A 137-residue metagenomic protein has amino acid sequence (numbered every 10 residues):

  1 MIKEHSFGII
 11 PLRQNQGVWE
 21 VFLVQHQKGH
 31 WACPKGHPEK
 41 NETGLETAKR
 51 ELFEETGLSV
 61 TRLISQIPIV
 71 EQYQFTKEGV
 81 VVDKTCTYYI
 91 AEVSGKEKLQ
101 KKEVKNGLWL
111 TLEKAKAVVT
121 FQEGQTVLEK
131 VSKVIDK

Functional and structural regions predicted by a protein language model:
M1-V21: Conserved N-terminal beta-strand and adjoining loop/helix that marks the start of the Nudix/MutT-like hydrolase domain
H5-F7, W19, K84-T87, K105: Change "...and in nucleic-acid phosphodiester-cleaving endonucleases..." to "...and in nucleic-acid processing enzymes
P11-R13, Q25, E92-V93: Residue-level signal for short segments within beta-strands and strand-turn junctions of well-structured beta-sheet
G17-S59: Conserved Nudix-box catalytic region and its N-terminal flanking loop in Nudix hydrolases and closely related
A32, D83, W109: Short aromatic/basic micro-patch
G57-K96: Active-site segment of metal-dependent pyrophosphate-handling enzymes, primarily the Nudix hydrolase catalytic core
I90-E92, E97-K130: NUDIX/MutT-family hydrolases
K130-K137: C-terminal alpha-helix
